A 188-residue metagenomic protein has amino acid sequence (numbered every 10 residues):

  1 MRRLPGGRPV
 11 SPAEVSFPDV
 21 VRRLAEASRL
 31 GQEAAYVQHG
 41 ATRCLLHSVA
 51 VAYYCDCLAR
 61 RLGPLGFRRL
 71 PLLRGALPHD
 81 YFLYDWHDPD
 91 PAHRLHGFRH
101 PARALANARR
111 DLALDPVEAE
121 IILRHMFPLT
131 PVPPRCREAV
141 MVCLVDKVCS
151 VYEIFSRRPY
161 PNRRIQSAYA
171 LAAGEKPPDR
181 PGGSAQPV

Functional and structural regions predicted by a protein language model:
M1-V188: Metal-dependent phosphohydrolase cores
